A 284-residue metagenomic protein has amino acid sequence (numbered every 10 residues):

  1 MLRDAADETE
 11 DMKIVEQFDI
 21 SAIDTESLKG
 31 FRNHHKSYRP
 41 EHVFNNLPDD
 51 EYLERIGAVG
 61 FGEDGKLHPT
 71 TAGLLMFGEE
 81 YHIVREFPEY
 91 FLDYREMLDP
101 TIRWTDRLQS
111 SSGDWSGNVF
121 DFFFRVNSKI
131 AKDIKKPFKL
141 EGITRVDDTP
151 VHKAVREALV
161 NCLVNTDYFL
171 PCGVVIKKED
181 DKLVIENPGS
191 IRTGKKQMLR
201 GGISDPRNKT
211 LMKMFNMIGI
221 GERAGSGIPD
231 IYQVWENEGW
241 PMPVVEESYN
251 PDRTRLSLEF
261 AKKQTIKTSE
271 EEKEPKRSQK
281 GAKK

Functional and structural regions predicted by a protein language model:
M1-C172, K178, G194-S204, G227: Active-site helix-to-loop segments that bind/position phosphate- or nucleotide-bearing substrates and donors across
E79, E96, K178, N187-G189 (+1 more regions): Flexible glycine-/small-residue-rich
D181-I185, A282-K284: Cytosolic nucleotide-binding catalytic cores of signal-transduction proteins
L183-G219, K263-E272, K276: Glycine-rich/acidic phosphate-handling loop/turn and adjacent ATP-lid/helix of nucleotide-binding kinase/ATPase domains
N216-N237: C-terminal amphipathic alpha-helical segment
G221, N237-V244, Y249, S257-K284: Short, low-complexity, charged/polar intrinsically disordered tails
